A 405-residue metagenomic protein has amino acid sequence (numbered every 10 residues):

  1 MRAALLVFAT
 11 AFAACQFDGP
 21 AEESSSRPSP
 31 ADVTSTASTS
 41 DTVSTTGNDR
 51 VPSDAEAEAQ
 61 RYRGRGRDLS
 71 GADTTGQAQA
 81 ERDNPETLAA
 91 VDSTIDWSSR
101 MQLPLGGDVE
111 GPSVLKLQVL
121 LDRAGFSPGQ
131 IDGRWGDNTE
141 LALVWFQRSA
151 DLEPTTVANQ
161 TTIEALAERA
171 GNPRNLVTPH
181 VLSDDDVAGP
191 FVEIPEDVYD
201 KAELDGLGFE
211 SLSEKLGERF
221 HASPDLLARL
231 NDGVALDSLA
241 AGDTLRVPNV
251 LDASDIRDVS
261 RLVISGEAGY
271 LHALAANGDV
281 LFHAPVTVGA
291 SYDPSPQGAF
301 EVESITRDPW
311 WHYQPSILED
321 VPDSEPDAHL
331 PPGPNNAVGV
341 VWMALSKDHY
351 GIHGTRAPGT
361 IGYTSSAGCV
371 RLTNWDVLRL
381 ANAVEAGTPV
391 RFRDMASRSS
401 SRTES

Functional and structural regions predicted by a protein language model:
A3-A13: Bacterial N-terminal signal peptides
C15-G19: Bacterial signal peptide processing site
E22-S93: Post-signal peptide N-terminal segment of mature Sec-exported envelope proteins
D108-T155, G217, A222: A short amphipathic alpha-helical interaction element
D137-D186, R229-R257, R261, V390-R393: Extracellular LysM carbohydrate-binding repeats and other cell-envelope/extracellular binding modules
E168, D186-P190, E196-R229: Flexible, low-complexity junctional segments that flank or bridge functional domains
S223, A240-Q297: Cell wall/extracellular polymer interaction/catalysis modules
D323-S405: Exported/periplasmic cell-wall-interacting domains
